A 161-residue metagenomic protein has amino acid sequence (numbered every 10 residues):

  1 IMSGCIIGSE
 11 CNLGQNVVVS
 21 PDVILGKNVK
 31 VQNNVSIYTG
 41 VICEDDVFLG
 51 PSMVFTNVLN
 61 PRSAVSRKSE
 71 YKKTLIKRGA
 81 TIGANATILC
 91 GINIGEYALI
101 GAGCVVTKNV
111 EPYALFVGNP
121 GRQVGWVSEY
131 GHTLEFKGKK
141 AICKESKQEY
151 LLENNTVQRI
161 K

Functional and structural regions predicted by a protein language model:
I1-N93, G125: Flexible, glycine/small-residue-enriched loop-and-beta-strand segment within the central core of proteins
N12, T81, L99, L115-V117: Short-chain dehydrogenase/reductase
E96-L99, V105, Y150: Internal alpha/beta core interface subdomains
P112-G118, V127-E135: Short, intrinsically disordered, charge-biased short linear motifs at domain edges
Q123-W126, A141: Cys/His-enriched microdomains
S128, C143-S146: Short cysteine-rich clusters marking metal-coordination/redox-active sites
F136-K140, E153-T156: Short Cys/His-rich "knuckle" micro-motifs
E149-K161: Short metal-binding segments enriched for Cys and/or His
